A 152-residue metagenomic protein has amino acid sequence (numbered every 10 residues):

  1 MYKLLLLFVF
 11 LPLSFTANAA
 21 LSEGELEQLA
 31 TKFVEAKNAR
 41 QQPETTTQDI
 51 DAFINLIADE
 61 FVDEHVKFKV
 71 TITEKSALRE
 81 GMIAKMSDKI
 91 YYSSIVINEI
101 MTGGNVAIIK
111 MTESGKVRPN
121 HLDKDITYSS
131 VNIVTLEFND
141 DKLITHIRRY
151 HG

Functional and structural regions predicted by a protein language model:
L4-L13: Sec-dependent N-terminal signal peptides
F15-A19: Sec/Tat signal peptide C-region and signal peptidase I cleavage site
L21-D59: Short acidic-aromatic low-complexity motifs
G24, I50-G103: A solvent-exposed, acidic/Ser-Thr-rich amphipathic alpha-helical stretch
M86-Y91, S114-T127: Short, cysteine-centered beta-strand-loop-beta hairpins and adjacent loop/turn segments enriched in charged/polar
Y92-V96, T127-I133: Short, surface-exposed coil-to-beta transition loops
G103-R118: A short hydrophobic beta-strand element
I108, S129-G152: Short beta-strand edge/turn micro-motifs at domain boundaries
